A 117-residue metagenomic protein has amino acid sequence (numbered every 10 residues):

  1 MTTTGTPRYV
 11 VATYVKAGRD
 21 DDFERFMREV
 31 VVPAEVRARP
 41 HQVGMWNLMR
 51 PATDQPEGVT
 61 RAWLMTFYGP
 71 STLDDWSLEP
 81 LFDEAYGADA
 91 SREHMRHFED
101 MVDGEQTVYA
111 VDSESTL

Functional and structural regions predicted by a protein language model:
M1-T4, A34-S71: Short, glycine- and small/hydrophobic-rich beta-strand elements in well-ordered beta-sheets
T2-T6, V59, G69-L117: Long, low-complexity, Ser/Thr/Gly/Pro-rich intrinsically disordered segments that act as flexible linkers and assembly
T4-G18: Terminal, regulation- and interaction-focused segments at domain boundaries
A12, D21-D22, F67: Predominantly extracellular/lumenal beta-strand repeat domains
A12-V15, T53, A88: Alpha-helical interaction segments
G18-D22, V30-V31, S71-D74: Primarily extracytoplasmic ectodomains and periplasmic/lumenal surface modules that are beta-strand-rich
D21-E29, R37-H41: Extended intrinsically disordered, low-complexity coil regions enriched in Ser, Thr, Gly, Ala and often Pro
